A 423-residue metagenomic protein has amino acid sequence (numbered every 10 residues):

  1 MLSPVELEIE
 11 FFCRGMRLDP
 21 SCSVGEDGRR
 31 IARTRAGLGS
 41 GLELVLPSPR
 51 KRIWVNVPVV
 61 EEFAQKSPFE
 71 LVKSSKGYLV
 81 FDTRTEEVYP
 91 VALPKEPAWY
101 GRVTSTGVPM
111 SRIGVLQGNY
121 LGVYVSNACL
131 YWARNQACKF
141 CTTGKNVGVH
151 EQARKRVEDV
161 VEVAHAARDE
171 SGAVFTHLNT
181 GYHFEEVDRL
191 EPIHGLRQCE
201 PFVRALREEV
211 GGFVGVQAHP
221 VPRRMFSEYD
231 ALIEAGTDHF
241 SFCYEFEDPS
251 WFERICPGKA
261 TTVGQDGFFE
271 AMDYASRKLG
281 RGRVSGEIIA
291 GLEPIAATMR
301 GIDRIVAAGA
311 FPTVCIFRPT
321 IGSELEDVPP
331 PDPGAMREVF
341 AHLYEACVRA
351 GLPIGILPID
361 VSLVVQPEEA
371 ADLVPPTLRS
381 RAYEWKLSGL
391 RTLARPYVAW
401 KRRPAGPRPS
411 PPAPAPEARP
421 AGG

Functional and structural regions predicted by a protein language model:
M1-T83, M299-G423: Auxiliary Fe-S-binding modules of radical SAM enzymes
S23-W54, T104-N146, E158, H165-H177 (+1 more regions): N-terminal pre-triad scaffold of radical SAM enzymes
W54-K139, T143-A153, K401-G423: N-terminal [4Fe-4S]-dependent radical SAM core
V125-C129, Y182-F184, P220-R224, F246-D248 (+3 more regions): Active-site-proximal loop/turn and secondary-structure-junction residues that shape catalytic pockets, frequently
T142-E162, A167-E228, L232-A271, R283-S285 (+1 more regions): Core AdoMet radical
F202-L206, M272-A275, L279, I305 (+1 more regions): Hydrophobic positions in alpha-helices of CheY-like receiver
R224-A235, A290-A307: Catalytic cores of alpha/beta
F268-L292, G301: Catalytic alpha/beta core domains of metabolic enzymes, predominantly
